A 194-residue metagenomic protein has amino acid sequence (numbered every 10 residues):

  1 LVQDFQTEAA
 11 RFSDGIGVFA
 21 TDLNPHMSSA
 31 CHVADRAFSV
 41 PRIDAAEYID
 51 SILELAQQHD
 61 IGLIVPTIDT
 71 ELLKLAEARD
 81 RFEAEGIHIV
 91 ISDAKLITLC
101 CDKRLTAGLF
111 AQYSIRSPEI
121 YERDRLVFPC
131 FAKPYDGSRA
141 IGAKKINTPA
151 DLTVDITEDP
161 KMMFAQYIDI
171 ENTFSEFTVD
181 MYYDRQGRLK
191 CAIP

Functional and structural regions predicted by a protein language model:
L1-V90: ATP-binding N-terminal substructure of ATP-dependent carboxylate-amine bond-forming enzymes
V18, S117-P118, M162: Hydrophobic anchor at the start of a short beta-strand that flanks the dinucleotide cofactor-binding loop
M27-A34, R123-F128, V154-E158: Short loop/helix-cap segments at secondary-structure boundaries that form the rim of catalytic
S28, S138, I170-T173: Short glycine/serine/proline-enriched coil/turn segments at secondary-structure junctions
I43-E47, L96-L99, R125-F128, D151-L152 (+1 more regions): A short acidic, often aromatic-flanked loop/helix-cap motif at beta-alpha or helix-coil junctions that lines enzyme
E83-P149: A conserved helix-loop-beta module that forms one wall/lid of the active-site cleft in ATP-utilizing catalytic domains
N147-P194: Phosphate-binding site of ATP-dependent enzymes
